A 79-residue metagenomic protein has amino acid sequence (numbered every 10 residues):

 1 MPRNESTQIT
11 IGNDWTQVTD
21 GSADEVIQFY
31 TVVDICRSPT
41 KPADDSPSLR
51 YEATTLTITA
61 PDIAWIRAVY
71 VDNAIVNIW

Functional and structural regions predicted by a protein language model:
M1-P2, A53: Absolute protein N-terminus
P2, D72-W79: A short, polar beta-strand/turn micro-motif
R3-A23: Surface-exposed ligand/attachment interfaces on beta-rich extracellular proteins
Q8-T10, V26-Q28, D34, T55-T57 (+1 more regions): Ser/Thr- (and often Asn-) enriched beta-sheet segments in non-cytosolic proteins
T10-G12, T19, Y30, T59 (+2 more regions): A structural detector for beta-sheet-dominated domains
D14, D44-T55, P61-I63: Tight coil/turn sites that cap or link beta-strands
S22-I27, I58-A74: Noncatalytic modules at the cell exterior or secretory-pathway interfaces, chiefly beta-strand-rich lectin/adhesion
Y30-P47, I78-W79: Short, surface-exposed beta-strand/strand-loop-strand elements in extracellular ectodomains
